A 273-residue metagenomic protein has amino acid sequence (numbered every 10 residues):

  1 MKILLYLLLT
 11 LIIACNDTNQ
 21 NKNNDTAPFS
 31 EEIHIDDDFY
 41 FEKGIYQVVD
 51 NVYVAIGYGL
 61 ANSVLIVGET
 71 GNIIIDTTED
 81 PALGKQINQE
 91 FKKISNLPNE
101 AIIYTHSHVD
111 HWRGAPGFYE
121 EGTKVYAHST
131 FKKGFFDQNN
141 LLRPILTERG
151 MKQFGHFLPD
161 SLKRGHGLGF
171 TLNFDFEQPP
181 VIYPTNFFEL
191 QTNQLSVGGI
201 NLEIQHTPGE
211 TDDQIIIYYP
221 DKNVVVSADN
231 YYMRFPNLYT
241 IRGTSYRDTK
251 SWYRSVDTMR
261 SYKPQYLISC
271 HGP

Functional and structural regions predicted by a protein language model:
M1-L8: Sec-dependent signal peptide recognition, specifically the positively charged N-region followed immediately by
L11-A14: C-terminal motif of bacterial Sec signal peptides marking the signal peptidase cleavage site
N16-T18: Bacterial signal peptide processing site
N21-E42: N-terminal pre-domain segments of enzymes
Y40, T70-G71, A82-A127, E189 (+1 more regions): Active-site metal-binding motif and surrounding structural segment of the metallo-beta-lactamase
E42-K93, I216-Y219, N223-D229: Conserved beta-strand hairpin/beta-sheet module of binuclear metal-dependent hydrolase folds, prominently
Q47, Q138-H206, S251-V256, R260-K263: Metallo-beta-lactamase
N72, E79-P81, I182, Q194-S196 (+1 more regions): Metallo-beta-lactamase
